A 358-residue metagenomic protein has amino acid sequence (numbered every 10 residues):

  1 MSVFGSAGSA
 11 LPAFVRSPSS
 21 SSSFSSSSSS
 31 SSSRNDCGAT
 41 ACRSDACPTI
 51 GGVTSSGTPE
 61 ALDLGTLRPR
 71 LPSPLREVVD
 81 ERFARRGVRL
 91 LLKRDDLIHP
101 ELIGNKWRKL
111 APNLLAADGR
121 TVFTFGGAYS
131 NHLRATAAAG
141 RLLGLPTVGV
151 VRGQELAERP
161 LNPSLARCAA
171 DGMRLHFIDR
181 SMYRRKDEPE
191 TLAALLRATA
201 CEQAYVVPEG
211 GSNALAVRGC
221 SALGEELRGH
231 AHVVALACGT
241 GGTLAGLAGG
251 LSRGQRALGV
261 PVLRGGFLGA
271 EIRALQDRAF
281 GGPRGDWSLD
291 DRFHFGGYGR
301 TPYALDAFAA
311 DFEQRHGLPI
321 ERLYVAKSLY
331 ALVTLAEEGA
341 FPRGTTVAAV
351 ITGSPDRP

Functional and structural regions predicted by a protein language model:
M1-P12, R16-C47: Low-acidity, Ser/Thr- and Arg-rich intrinsically disordered low-complexity segments
G5, F14, C42-P358: PLP-dependent amino-acid enzyme catalytic core
